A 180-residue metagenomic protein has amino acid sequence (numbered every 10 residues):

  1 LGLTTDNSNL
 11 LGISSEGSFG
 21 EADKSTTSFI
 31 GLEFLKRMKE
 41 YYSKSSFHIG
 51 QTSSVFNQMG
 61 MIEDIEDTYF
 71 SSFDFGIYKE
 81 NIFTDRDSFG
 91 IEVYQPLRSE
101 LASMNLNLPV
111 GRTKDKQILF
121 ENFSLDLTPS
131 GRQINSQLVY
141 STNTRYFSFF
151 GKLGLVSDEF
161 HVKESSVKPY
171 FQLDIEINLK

Functional and structural regions predicted by a protein language model:
L1-K24, F29-R37, K44-S157, H161-S165: Outer membrane beta-barrel transmembrane domains
I77, S88, S166-K180: Outer-membrane beta-barrel "beta-signal"
